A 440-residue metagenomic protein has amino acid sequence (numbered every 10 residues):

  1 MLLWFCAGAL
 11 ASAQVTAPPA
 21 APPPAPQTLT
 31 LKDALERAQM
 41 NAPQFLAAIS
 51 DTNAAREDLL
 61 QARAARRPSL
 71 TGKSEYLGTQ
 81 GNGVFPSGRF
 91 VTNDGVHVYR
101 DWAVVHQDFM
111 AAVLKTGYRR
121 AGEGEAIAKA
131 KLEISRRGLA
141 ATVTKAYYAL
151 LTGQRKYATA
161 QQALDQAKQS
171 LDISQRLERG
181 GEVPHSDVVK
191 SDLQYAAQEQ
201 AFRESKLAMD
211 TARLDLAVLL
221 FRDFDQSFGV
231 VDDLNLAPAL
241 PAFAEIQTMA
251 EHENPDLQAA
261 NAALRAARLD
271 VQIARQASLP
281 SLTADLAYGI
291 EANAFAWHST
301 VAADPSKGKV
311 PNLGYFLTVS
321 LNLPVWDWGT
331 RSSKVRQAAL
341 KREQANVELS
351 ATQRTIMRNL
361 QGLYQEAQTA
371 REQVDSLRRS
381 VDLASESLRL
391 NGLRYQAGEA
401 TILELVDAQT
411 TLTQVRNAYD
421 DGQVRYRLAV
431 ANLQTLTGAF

Functional and structural regions predicted by a protein language model:
M1-A9: Bacterial N-terminal signal peptides
A13-E75, G81, Q107-F109, F224 (+4 more regions): Bacterial Sec-pathway N-terminal export signals of envelope proteins
T16-P26, K73-Q107, V231-F243, Q272 (+2 more regions): Small/polar, glycine/serine/threonine/aspartate-rich low-complexity segments that form flexible
L35-Q39, D187, D192, R222-S299 (+1 more regions): Amphipathic alpha-helical coiled-coil scaffold segments and their short linker/junction regions
E36-L46, N53-S69, W102-R120, A130-R137 (+7 more regions): A glycine-/polar-enriched beta->alpha junction
A64, A197-F224, R379-A439: Short segments within alpha-helical structural elements
G138-H252, E366, A370, L412 (+2 more regions): Periplasmic alpha-helical coiled-coil/stalk elements that build and connect Gram-negative outer-membrane
